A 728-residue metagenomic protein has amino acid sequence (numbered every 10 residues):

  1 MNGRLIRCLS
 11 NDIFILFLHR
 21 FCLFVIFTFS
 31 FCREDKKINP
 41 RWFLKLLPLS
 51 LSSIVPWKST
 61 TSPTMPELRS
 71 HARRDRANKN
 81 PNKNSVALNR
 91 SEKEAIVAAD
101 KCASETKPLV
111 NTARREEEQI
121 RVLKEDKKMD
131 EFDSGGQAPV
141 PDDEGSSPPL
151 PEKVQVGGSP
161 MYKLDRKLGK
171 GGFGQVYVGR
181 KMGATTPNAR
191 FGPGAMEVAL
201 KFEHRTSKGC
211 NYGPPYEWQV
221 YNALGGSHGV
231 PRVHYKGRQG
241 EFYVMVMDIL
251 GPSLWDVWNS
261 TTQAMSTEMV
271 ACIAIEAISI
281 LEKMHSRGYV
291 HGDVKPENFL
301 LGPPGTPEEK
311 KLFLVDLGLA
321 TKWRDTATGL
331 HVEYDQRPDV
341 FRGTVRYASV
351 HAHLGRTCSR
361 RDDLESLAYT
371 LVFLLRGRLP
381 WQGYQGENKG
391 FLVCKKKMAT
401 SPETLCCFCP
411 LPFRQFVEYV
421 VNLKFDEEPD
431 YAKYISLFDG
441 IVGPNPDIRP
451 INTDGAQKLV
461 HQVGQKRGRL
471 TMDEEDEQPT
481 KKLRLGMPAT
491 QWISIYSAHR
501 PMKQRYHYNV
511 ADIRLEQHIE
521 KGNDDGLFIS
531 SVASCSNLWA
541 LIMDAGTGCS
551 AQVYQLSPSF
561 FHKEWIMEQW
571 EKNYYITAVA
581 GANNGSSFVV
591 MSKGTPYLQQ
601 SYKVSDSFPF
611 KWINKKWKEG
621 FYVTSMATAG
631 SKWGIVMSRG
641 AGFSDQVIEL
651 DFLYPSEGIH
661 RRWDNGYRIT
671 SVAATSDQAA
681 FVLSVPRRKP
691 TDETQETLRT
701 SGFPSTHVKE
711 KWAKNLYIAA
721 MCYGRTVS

Functional and structural regions predicted by a protein language model:
K83-G157, D165: Juxta-kinase regulatory segment immediately upstream of eukaryotic protein kinase catalytic domains
Q175: Conserved N-lobe ATP-binding subsite of Hanks-type protein kinase domains, especially the beta3 VAIK lysine
K181-Y216: ATP-binding glycine-rich loop module of kinase domains
R232-Y243: Short beta-strand micro-motifs within the conserved protein kinase catalytic domain, predominantly in the N-lobe
I273-A274: Activation segment signature within eukaryotic-like protein kinase domains
H285-P303: Catalytic-loop of the protein kinase fold
G302-R342: Activation segment/activation loop of eukaryotic-type protein kinase catalytic domains
R467-S728: Terminus-proximal functional modules
